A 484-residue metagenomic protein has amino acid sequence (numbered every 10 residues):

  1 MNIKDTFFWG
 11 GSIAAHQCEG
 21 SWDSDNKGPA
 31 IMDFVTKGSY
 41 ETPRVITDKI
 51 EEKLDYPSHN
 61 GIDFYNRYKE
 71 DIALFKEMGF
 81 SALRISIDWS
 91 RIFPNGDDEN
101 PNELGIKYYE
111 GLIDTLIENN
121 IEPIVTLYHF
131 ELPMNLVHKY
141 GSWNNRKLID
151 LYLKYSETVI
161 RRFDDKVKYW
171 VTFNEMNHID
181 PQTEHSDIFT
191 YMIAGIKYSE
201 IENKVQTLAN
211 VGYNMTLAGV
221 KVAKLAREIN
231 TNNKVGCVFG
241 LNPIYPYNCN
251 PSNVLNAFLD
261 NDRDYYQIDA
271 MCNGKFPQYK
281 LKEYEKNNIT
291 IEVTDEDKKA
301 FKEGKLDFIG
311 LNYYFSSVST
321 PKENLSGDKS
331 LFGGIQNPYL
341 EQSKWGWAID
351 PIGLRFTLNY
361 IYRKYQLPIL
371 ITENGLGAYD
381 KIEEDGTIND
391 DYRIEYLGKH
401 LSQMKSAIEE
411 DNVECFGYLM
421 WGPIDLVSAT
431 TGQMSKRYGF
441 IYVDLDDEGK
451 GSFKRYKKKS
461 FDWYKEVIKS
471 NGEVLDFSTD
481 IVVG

Functional and structural regions predicted by a protein language model:
M1-E52, N95-D97, I106-G484: Active-site region of glycoside hydrolase catalytic domains
K53-N66, N144-R146: Active-site mouth loops of central-metabolism enzymes
S58, Y65, G96-E99, K344: Short, flexible active-site loop motifs that bind/organize anionic cofactors or intermediates
D63, R67-D88, E303-I309: Catalytic domains of carbohydrate-active enzymes, especially glycoside hydrolases
I87-P101: Glycine-rich, proline-tolerant flexible connector loops at the mouths of alpha/beta enzymes
